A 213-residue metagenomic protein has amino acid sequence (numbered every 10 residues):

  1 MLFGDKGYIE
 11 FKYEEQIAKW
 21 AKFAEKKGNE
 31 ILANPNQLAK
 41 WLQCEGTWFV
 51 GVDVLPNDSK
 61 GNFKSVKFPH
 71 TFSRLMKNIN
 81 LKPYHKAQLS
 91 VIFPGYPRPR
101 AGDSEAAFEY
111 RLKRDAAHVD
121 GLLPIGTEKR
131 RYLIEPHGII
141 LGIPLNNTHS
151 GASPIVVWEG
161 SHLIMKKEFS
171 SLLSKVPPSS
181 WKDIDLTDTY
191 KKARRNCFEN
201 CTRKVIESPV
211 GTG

Functional and structural regions predicted by a protein language model:
F3-G4, K19-V205: Non-heme Fe(II) oxygenase catalytic core, chiefly the N-lobe of the double-stranded beta-helix
K6-K19: An N-terminal JmjN-like helical accessory module and its immediate linker preceding a catalytic domain
K204-G213: Short acidic-glycine-tyrosine-enriched beta hairpin
